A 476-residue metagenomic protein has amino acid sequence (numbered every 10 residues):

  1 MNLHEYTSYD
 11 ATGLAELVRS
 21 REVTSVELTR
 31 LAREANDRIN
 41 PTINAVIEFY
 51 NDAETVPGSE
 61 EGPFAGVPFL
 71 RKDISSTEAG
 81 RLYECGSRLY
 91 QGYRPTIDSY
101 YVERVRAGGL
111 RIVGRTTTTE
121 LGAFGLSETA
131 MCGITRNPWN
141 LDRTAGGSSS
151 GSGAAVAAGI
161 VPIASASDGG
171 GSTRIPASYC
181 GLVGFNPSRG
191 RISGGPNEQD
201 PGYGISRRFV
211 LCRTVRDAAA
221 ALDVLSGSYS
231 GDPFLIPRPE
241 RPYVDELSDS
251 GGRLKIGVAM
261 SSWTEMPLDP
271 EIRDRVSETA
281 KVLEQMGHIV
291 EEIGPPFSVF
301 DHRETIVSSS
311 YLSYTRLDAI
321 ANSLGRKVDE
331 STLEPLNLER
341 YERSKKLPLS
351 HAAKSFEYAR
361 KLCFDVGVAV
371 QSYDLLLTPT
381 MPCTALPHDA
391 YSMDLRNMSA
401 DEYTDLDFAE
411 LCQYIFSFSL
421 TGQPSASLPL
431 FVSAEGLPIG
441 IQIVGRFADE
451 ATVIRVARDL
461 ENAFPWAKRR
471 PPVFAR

Functional and structural regions predicted by a protein language model:
M1-R94, G122-F124, Y243, L247 (+2 more regions): Short, well-ordered alpha-helical
N2, F64-C85, S248-M260, Y311-G367 (+3 more regions): Short helix-loop capping/hinge segments that flank enzyme active sites or metal/cofactor-binding pockets
G13-S20, L70, L89-Y93, S206-R213 (+2 more regions): Short, well-ordered beta-strand elements within core beta-sheets of diverse protein domains
R21, G66, K72, A107 (+2 more regions): Glycine-rich, small-residue loops and helix-cap segments that act as flexible hinges at active-site edges
E22-R30, P242, L268-G294, D318-V328 (+1 more regions): Acyltransferase
A32, A218, I256, L283 (+2 more regions): Residue-level signal for inorganic ion chemistry
I97-S228, S419-L420, P424-F431, E435-G440: Short glycine/serine-rich loop segments
N186-T279, F297, A463-R476: A short helix-breaking turn/cap at a secondary-structure junction
